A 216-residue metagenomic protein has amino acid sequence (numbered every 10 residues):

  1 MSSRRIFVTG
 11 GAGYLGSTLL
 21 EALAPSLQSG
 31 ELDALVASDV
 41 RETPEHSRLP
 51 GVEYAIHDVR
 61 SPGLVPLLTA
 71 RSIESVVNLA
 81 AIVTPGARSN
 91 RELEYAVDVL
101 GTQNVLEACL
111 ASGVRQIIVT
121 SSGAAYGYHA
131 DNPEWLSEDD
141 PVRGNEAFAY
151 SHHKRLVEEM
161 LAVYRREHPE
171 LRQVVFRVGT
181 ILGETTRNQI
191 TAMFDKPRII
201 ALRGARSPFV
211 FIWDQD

Functional and structural regions predicted by a protein language model:
R4-S29: N-terminal Rossmann NAD(P)H-binding glycine-rich loop of SDR-like oxidoreductase domains
P25-P44: Conserved glycine-rich Rossmann-like NAD(P)H-binding loop of the short-chain dehydrogenase/reductase
H57-L100, A108: NAD(P)H-binding glycine-rich loop region in Rossmannoid oxidoreductase-like domains and their noncatalytic homologs
I82-V83, G123-G127, G179-L182: Active-site segment of SDR-like NAD(P)-dependent oxidoreductases
L100-Y150: Conserved Rossmann-fold NAD(P)-dependent oxidoreductase catalytic core, especially the SDR/UDP-sugar
E146-V174: Active-site Tyr-X1-5-Lys
R165-D216: NAD(P)-dependent short-chain dehydrogenase/reductase
